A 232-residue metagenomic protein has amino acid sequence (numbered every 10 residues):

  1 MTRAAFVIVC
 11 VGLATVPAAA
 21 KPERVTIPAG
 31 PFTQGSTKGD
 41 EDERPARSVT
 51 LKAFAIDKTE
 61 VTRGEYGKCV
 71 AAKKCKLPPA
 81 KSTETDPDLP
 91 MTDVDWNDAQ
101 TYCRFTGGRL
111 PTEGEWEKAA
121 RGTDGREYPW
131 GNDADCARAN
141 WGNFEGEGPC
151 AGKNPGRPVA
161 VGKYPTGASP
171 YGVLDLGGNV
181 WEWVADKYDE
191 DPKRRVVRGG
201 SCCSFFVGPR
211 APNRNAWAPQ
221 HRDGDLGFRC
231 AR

Functional and structural regions predicted by a protein language model:
M1-F6: Bacterial N-terminal signal peptides that target proteins for export
C10-A18: Hydrophobic h-region of N-terminal signal peptides that target proteins for export in Gram-negative bacteria
K21-L77, D93-N97, G178: A short glycine-rich, aromatic-capped structural motif
T26-I27, T33, T37-K38, A80-G224: Functional-site microenvironments in short loops/helix caps that host divalent-cation chemistry
F54, R126, F228: Small-molecule pocket liners
G224-R232: Short, structured beta-strand segments at or near domain termini in extracellular proteins/domains
